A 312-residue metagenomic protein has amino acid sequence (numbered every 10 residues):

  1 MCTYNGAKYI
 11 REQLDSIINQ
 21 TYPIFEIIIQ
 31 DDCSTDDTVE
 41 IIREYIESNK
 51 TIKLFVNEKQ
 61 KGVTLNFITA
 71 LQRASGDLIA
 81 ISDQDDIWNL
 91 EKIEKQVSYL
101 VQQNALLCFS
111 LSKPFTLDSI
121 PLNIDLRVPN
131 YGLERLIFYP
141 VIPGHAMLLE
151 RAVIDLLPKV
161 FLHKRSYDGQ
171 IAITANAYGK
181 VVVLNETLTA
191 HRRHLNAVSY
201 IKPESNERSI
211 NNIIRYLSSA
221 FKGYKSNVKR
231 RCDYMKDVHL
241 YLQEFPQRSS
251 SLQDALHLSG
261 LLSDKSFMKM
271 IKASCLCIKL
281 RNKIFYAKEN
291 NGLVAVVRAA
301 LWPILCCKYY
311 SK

Functional and structural regions predicted by a protein language model:
G6-N19: Short, well-formed alpha-helical segments that are part of the catalytic scaffolds of diverse glycosyltransferases
I18-I29, D37, N49-K53: Short loop->beta transition adjacent to catalytic acidic/histidine clusters or analogous donor-positioning motifs
D31-E40, K59: A conserved acidic beta->alpha catalytic loop
N57-A74: Glycine-rich, basic loop-to-helix element that forms the pyrophosphate-binding segment of sugar-nucleotide handling
Q72, P129-S209: Conserved nucleotide-sugar donor-binding catalytic segment
I79: Short aromatic/hydrophobic "clamp" motif used to bind/position activated sugar donors
E91-L122: Conserved donor NDP-sugar-binding/catalytic core segment of glycosyltransferases
K164-R165, Q170, A177, V181 (+1 more regions): C-terminal subregions of glycosyltransferases and related glycan-biosynthesis enzymes
